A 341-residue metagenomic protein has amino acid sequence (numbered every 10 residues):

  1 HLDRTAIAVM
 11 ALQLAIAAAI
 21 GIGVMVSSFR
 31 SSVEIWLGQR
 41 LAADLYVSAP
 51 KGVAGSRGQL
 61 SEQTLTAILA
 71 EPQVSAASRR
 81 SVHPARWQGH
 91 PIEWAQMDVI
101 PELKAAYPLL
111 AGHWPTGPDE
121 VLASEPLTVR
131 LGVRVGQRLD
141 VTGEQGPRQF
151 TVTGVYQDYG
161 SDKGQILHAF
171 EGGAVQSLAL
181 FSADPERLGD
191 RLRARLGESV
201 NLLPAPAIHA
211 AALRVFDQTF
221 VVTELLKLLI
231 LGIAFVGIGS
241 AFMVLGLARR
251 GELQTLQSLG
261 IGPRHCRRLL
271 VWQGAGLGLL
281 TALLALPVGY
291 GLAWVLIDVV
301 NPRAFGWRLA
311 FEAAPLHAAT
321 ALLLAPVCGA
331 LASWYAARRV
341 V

Functional and structural regions predicted by a protein language model:
H1-V341: Alpha-helical transmembrane segments of bacterial inner-membrane membrane proteins
